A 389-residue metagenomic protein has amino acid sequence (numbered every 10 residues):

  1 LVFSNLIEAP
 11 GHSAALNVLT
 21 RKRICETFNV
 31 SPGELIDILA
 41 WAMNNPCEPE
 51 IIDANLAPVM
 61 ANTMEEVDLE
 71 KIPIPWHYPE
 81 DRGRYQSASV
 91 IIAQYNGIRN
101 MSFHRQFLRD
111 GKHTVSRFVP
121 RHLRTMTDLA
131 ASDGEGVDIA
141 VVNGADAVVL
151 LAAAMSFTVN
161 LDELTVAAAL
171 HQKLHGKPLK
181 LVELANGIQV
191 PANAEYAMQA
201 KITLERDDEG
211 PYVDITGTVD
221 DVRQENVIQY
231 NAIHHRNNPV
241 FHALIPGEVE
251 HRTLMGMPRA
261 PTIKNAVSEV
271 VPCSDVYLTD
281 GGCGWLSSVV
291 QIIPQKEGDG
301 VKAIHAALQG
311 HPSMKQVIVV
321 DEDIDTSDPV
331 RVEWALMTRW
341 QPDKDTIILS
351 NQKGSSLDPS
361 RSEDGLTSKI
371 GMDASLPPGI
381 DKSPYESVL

Functional and structural regions predicted by a protein language model:
L1-P211, G217-V227, N231-L389: Extended, highly charged
